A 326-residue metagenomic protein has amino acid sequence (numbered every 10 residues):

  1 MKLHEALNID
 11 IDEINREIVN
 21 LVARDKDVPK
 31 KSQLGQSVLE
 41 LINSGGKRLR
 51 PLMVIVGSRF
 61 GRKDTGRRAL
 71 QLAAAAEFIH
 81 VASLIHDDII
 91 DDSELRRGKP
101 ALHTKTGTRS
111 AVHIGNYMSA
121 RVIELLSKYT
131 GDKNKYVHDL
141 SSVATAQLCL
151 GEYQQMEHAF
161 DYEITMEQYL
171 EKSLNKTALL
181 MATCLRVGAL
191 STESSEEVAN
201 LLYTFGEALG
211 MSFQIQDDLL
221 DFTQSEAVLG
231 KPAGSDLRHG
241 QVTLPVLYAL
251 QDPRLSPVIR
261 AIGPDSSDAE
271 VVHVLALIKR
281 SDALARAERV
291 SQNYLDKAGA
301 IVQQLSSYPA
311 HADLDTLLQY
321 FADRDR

Functional and structural regions predicted by a protein language model:
M1, E5-N8, L174, Y203 (+3 more regions): Short amphipathic alpha-helical segments with heptad-repeat character
M1-K26: N-terminal amphipathic/basic leader segments beginning at the initiator methionine
V19, D27-V258, Q319: Mg2+-dependent prenyl diphosphate-binding active-site environment of isoprenoid biosynthetic enzymes
R59, A144-Q147, A208, D265-D268 (+3 more regions): A short structural micro-motif
P232-G234, A285, L305: Short, contiguous acidic/charged loop-to-helix segments that flank catalytic cores in large enzymes
V246, A298, L314: Hydrophobic, well-ordered secondary-structure elements that form the walls of internal hydrophobic environments
P253, P257-Q303: Mobile late-domain/C-terminal helix-loop "cap" segments that border catalytic sites or the cytosolic face
Y294, S307-R326: Short, amphipathic C-terminal "tail helix"
